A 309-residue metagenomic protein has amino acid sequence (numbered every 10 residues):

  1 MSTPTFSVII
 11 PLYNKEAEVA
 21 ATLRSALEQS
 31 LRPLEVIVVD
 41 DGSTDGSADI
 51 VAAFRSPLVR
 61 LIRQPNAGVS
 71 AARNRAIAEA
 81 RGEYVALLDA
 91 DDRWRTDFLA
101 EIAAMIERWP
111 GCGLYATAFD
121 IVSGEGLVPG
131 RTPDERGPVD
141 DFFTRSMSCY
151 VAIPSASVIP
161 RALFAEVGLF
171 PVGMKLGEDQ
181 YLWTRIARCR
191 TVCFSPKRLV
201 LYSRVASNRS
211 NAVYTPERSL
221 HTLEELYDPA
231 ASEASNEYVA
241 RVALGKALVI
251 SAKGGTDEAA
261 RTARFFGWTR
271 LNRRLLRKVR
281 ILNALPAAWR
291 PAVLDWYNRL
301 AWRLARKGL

Functional and structural regions predicted by a protein language model:
M1-P216: Nucleotide-sugar donor-binding/catalytic module of glycosyltransferases that assemble extracellular/cell-envelope
V139-S146, R190, R198-A206, S210-E237 (+2 more regions): Catalytic core of nucleotide-sugar-dependent glycosyltransferases
W183, S219-L223, Y297: A general structural signal for well-ordered alpha-helical segments in protein cores
V249-I250: Residue-level signature for tetratricopeptide repeat
G255-L309: Membrane-interface aromatic/basic loop that binds lipid-linked glycans or pyrophosphate carriers, typified by
